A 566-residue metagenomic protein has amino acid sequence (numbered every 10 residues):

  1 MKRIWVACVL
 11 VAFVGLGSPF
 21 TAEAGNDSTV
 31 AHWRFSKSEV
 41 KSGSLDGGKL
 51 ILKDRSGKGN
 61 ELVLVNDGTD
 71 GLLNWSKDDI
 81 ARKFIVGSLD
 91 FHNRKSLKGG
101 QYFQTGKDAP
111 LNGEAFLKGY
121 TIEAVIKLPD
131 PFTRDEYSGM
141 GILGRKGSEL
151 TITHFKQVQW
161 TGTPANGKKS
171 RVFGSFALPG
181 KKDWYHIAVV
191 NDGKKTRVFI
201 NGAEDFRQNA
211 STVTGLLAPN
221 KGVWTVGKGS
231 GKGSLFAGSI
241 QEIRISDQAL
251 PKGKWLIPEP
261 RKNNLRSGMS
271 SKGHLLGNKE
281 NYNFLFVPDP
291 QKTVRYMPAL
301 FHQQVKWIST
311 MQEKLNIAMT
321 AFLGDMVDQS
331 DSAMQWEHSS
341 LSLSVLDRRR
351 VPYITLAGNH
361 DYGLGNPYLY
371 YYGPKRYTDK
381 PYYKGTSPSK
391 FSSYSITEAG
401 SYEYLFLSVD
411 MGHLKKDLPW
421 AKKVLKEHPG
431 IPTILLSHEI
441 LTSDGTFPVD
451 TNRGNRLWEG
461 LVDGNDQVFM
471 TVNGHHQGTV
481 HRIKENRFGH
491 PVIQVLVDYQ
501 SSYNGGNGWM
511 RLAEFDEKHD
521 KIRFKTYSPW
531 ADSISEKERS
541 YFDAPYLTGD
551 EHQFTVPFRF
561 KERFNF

Functional and structural regions predicted by a protein language model:
F20-G99, L256-R266: Extracytoplasmic low-complexity segments
V30-E39, T121-D130, G233-P258: Extracellular, beta-strand-rich glycan-interacting domains
D90-Y120, R171-L178, S230, S344: Short surface loop/edge beta-strand patches of beta-sandwich-type extracellular domains that form ligand-contact sites
S138-G162: Glycan-recognition/cleft segments
F155, Q208-S239: Flexible glycan-contacting loops in extracellular carbohydrate-active proteins
W160-H186: Short, aromatic/His-centered strand-loop micro-motif at the edge of beta-sheets
D183-R197: Localized edge beta-strand/strand-to-loop motifs within extracellular or lumenal beta-rich domains
D331-P419, I483-L496, W509-E514, A544-L547 (+1 more regions): Extended active-site neighborhood of metal-dependent phosphoesterases/phosphodiesterases
